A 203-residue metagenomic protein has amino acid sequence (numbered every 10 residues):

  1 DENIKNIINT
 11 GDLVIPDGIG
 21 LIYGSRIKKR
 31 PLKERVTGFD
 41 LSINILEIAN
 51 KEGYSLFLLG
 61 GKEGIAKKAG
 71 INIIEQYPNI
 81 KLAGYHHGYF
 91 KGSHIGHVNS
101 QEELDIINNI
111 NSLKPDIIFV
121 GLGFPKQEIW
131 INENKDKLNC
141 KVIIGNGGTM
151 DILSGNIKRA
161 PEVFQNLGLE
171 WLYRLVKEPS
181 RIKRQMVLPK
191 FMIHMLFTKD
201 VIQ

Functional and structural regions predicted by a protein language model:
D1-D40: N-terminal nucleotide/polyanion-binding subdomain common to many enzyme families
I22-S25, R159-Q203: A transmembrane-helix-recognition feature enriched in membrane-embedded lipid enzymes and envelope glyco-/phospholipid
K28-L113: Conserved beta-alpha
Y54, L138-K141: A short helix->loop->beta-strand "cap" motif at the edges of active sites that frequently abuts
G70, E128-K137: Short Gly/Thr/Asp-enriched flexible loops that form oxyanion-binding sites at enzyme active sites
H87-H94, C140-K177: Short, flexible loop segments at boundaries between secondary-structure elements
I107-F119, G123-F124, C140: Proline-aspartate-enriched helix->loop->beta-strand connector
L122-Q127, T149: Short glycine-rich anion-binding loops that position phosphate/pyrophosphate groups of nucleotides and phosphorylated
